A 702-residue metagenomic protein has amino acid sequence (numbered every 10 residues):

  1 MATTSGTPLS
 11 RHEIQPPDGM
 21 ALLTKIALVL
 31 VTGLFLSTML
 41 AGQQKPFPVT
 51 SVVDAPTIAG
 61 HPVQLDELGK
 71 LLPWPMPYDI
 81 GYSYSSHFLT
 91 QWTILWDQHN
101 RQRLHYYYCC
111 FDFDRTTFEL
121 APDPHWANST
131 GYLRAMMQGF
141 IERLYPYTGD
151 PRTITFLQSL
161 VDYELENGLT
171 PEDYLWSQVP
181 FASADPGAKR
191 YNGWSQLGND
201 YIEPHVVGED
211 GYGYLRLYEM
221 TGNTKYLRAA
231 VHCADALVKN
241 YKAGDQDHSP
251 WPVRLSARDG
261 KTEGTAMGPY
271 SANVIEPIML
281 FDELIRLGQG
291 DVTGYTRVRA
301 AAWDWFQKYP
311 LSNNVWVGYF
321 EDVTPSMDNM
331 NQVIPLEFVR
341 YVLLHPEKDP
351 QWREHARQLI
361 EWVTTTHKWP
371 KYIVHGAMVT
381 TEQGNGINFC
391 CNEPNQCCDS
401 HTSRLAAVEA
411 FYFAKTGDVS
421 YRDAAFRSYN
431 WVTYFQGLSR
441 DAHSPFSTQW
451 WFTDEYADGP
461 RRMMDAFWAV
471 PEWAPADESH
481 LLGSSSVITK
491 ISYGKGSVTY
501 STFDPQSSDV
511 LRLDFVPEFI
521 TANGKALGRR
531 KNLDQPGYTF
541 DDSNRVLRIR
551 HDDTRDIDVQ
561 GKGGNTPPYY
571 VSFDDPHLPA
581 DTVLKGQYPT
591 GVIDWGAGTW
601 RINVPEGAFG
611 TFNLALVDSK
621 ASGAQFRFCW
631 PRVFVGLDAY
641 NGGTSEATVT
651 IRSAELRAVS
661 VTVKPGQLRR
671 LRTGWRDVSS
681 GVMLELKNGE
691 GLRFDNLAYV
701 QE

Functional and structural regions predicted by a protein language model:
Q44-Y132, P151-L197, H232, A236-L255 (+5 more regions): Low-complexity, Ser/Thr/Pro/Gly-enriched N-terminal "stalk/linker" regions
K45-T50, K70-L89, L144-Q158, L217-V231 (+3 more regions): Structural helix-adjacent loops and short alpha-helical linkers that scaffold large soluble proteins
P62-M76, W126-P146, S195, N199-E219 (+4 more regions): Well-ordered alpha-helical segments within folded domains of soluble proteins
V470-Q506: Surface beta-strand/loop "capping" patches
S501-E518: Surface-exposed beta-strand/loop patches in extracellular or lumenal glycoproteins
P536-T566: C-terminal beta-strand-rich structural cap/linker in extracellular carbohydrate-active enzymes
P567-C629: N-terminal targeting leaders for non-cytosolic proteins
L656-E702: Terminal, low-complexity interaction segments
